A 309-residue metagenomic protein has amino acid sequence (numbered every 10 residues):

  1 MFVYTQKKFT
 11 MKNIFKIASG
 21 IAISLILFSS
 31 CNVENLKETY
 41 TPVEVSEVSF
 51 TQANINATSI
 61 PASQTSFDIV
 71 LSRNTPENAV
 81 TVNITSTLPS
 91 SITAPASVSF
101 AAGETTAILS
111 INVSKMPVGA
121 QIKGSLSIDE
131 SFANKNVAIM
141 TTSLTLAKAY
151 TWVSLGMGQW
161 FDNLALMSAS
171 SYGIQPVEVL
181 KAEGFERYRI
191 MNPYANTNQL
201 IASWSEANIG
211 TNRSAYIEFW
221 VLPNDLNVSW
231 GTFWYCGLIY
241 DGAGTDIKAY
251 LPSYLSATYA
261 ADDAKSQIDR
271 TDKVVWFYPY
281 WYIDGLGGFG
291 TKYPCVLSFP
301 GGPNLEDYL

Functional and structural regions predicted by a protein language model:
F2-K7, I14, N32-L166: Acidic/polar, low-complexity intrinsically disordered N-terminal segments immediately downstream of a Sec signal
I14-G20: Sec-dependent signal peptide recognition, specifically the positively charged N-region followed immediately by
I21-L25: Alpha-helical transmembrane segments
L27-S30: C-terminal motif of bacterial Sec signal peptides marking the signal peptidase cleavage site
A149-L309: Ser/Thr/Gly/Pro-rich, low-complexity flexible regions
